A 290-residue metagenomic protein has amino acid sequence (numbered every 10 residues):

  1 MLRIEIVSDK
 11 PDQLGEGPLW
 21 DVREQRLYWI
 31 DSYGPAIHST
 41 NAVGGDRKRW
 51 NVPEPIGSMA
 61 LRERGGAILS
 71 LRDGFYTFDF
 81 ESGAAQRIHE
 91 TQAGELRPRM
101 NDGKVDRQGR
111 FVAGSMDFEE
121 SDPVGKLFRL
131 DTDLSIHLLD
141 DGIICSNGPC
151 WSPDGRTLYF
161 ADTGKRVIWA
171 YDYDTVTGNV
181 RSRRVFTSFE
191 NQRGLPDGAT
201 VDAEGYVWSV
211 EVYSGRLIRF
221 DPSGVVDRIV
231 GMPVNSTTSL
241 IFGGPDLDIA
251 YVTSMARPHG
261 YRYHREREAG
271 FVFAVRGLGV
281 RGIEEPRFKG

Functional and structural regions predicted by a protein language model:
R3-D9, G45-N51, Q86-A93, L134-D141 (+2 more regions): A short beta-strand motif characteristic of beta-propeller blades
K10-E24, V52-L71, G94-R110, L139-T157 (+2 more regions): Beta-rich, blade/repeat-based domains predominating in secreted/periplasmic proteins but also intracellular
V22, L27-Y33, I68-D73, A113-S121 (+3 more regions): Conserved beta-strand positions in repeat-built beta-propeller and related beta-rich domains
A36-H38, G74-Y76, G125-F128, V167-W169 (+2 more regions): A short loop-to-beta-strand structural motif that recurs across blades of beta-propeller domains
D46, R64-G65, F80-E81, F128-L134 (+3 more regions): Flexible "stalk/tail and boundary" regions
A85-D141: Hydrophobic alpha-helical segments and helix pairs
Y171-N179, G277-G282: Short loop/turn segments immediately following beta-strands, especially the blade-tip and inter-blade linker loops
I241-G290: Blade-level signature of beta-propeller repeat domains, shared across WD40, Kelch, NHL, RCC1 and BNR/Asp-box propellers
